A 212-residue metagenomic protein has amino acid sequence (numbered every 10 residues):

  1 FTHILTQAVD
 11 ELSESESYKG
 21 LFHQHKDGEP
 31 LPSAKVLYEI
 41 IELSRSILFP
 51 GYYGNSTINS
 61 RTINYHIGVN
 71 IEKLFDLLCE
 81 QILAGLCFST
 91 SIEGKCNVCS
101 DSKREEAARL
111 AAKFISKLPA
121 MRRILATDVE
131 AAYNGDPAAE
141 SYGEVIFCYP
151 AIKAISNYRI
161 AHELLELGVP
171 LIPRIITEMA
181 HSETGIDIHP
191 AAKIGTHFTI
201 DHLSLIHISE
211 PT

Functional and structural regions predicted by a protein language model:
F1-E178: Terminal amphipathic alpha-helical/low-complexity segments used for targeting or macromolecular assembly
A8, L12, G185-I186, I206: Generic preference for hydrophobic/aromatic residues in regular secondary structure cores
I175, H202-L203: Short, hydrophobic/aromatic alpha-helical segments in well-folded domains
E183, H189-A191, G195-H197, D201 (+1 more regions): Glycine- and small-residue beta-turn/loop positions that connect adjacent beta-strands
I206-T212: Residue-level detector of conserved catalytic or cofactor/ligand-binding positions in enzyme active sites
